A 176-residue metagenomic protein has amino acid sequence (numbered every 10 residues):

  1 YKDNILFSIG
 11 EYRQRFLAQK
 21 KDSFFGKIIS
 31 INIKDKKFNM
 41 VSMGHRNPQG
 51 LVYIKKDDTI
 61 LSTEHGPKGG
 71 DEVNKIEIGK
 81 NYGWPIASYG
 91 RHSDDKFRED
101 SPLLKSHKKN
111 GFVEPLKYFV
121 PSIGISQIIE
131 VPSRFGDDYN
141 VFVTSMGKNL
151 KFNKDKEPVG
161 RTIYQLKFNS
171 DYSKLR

Functional and structural regions predicted by a protein language model:
K2, E11-L175: Beta-propeller domain segments
